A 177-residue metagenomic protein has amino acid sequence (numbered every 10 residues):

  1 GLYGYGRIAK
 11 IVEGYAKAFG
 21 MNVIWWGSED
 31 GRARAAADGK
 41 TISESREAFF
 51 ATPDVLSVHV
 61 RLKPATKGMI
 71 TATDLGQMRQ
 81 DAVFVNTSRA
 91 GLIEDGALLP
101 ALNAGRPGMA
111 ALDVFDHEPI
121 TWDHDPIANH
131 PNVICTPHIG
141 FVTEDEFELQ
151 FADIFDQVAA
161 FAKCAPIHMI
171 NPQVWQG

Functional and structural regions predicted by a protein language model:
G1-L2: Hydrophobic Val/Ile/Leu positions in short beta-strands of Rossmann-like dinucleotide-binding domains
Y5-G6: Glycine-rich Rossmann-fold phosphate-binding loop(s) that bind the pyrophosphate of adenine dinucleotide cofactors
A9-K10: N-terminal Rossmann-fold NAD(P) dinucleotide-binding loop
E13, K17, L102-N103: Gly/Ala-rich phosphate-binding loop of Rossmann-like dinucleotide-binding domains, activating on the conserved
M21-N22: Residues at the starts of beta-strands that form the adenosine-phosphate
G27: Conserved acidic E/D residue at the C-terminus of a beta-strand in Rossmann-like folds
D30-D125: Rossmann-like adenosine-cofactor binding region
D81-G177: Rossmann-like dinucleotide-binding domain for NAD(H)/NADP(H)
